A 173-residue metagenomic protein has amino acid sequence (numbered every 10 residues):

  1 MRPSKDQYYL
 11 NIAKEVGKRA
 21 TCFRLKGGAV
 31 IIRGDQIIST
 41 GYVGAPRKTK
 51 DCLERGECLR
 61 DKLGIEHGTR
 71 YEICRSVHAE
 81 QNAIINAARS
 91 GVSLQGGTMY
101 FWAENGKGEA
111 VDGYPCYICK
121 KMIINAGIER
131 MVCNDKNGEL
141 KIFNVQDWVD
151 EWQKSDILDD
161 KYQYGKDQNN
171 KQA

Functional and structural regions predicted by a protein language model:
M1-K26: Short, basic/aromatic recognition patches
P3, N11, S39-A173: Zn2+-dependent cytidine deaminase-like catalytic core
R19-C22, V30-I32, G91: Short secondary-structure boundary/capping segments within folded domains
G27-V30, M131: Generic short beta-strand
R33-I38: Short, glycine-anchored, charge-dense loop/turn motifs used at functional sites
